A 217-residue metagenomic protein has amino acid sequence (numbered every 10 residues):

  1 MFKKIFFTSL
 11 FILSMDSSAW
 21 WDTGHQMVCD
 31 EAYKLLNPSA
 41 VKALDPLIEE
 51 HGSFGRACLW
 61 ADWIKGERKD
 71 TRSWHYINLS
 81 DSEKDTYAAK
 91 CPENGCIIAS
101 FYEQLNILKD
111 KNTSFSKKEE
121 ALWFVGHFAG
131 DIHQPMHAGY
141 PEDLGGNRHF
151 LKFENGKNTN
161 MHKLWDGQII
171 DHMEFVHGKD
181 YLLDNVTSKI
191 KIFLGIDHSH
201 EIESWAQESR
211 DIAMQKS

Functional and structural regions predicted by a protein language model:
M1-F2, E103: Extended hydrophobic/aromatic-rich secondary-structure runs
F2-T8: Sec-dependent signal peptide recognition, specifically the positively charged N-region followed immediately by
S14-D16: N-terminal signal peptide c-region/cleavage motif recognized by signal peptidases
S18-F128, P135-S217: N-terminal, motif-rich segments that launch catalysis or mediate targeting to/interaction with membranes, typified by
